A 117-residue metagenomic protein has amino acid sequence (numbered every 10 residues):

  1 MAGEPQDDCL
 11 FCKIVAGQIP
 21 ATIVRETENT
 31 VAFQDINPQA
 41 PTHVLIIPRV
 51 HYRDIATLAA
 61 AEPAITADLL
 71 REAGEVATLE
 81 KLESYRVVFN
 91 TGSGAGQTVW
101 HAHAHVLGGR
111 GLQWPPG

Functional and structural regions predicted by a protein language model:
M1-G117: HIT superfamily nucleotide-processing domains
